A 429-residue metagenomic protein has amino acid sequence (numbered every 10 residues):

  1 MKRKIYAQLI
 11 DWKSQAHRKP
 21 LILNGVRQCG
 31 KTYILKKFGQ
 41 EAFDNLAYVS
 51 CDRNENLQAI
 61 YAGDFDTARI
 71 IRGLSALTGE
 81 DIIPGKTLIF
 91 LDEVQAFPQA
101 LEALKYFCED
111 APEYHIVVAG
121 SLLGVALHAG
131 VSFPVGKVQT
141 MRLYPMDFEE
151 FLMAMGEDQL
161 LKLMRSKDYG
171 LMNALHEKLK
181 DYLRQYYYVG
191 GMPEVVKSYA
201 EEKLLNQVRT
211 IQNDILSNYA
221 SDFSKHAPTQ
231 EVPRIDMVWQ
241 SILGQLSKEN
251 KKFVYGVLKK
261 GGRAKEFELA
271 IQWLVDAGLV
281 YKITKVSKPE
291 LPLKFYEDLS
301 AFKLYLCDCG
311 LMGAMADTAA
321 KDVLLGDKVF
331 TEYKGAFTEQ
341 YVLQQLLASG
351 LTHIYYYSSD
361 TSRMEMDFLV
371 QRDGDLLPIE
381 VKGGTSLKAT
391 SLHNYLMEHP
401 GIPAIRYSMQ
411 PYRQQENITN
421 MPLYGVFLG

Functional and structural regions predicted by a protein language model:
M1-A16: Pre-Walker A adenine-sensing motif
K31: Conserved lysine of the Walker
I34, F38: Hydrophobic positions on the alpha1 helix immediately C-terminal to the Walker A/P-loop
R53-G85: Short glycine-rich substrate-engagement loop in P-loop NTPases that contacts/grips substrate
F90, H115-S121, R142, F151: Structural recognition of the conserved hydrophobic beta-strand(s) that form the central parallel beta-sheet of P-loop
H128-S247: Interdomain motor-coupling "hinge/lid" segment immediately C-terminal to the ATP-binding subdomain of NTP-driven enzymes
K197-E365, V370-Q371: Accessory nucleic acid-recognition modules appended to NTPase machines
L346, M366-T385, A404: Conserved catalytic cores of phosphodiester-cleaving nucleases, focusing on short active-site segments
